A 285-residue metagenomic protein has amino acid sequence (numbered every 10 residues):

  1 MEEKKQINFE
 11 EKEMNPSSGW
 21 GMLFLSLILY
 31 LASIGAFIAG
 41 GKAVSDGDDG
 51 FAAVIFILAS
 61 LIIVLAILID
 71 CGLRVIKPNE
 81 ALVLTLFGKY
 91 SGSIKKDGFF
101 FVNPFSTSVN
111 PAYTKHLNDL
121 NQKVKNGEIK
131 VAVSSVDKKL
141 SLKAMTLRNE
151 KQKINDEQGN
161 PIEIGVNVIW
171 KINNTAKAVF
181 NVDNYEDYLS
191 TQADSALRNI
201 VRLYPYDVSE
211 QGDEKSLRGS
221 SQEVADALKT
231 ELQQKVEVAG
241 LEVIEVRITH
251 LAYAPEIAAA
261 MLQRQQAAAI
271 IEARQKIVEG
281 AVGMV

Functional and structural regions predicted by a protein language model:
M1-I28: N-terminal membrane-targeting/pre-transmembrane regions
A36-I63: Hydrophobic alpha-helical transmembrane segments
L58-L61, S190, D194, A225-K229 (+2 more regions): Amphipathic alpha-helical transducer elements in NTP-driven molecular machines
L68-E80: Aromatic-capped interface at the extracytoplasmic side of an N-terminal signal-anchor transmembrane helix
A81-P104: Membrane-cytosol interface motif
S106-I244: Amphipathic, interface-forming alpha-helical segments with heptad-repeat character
T230-E231, L251, E256-V285: Long, charge-rich amphipathic alpha-helical coiled-coil "stalk/tentacle" segments that mediate oligomerization
